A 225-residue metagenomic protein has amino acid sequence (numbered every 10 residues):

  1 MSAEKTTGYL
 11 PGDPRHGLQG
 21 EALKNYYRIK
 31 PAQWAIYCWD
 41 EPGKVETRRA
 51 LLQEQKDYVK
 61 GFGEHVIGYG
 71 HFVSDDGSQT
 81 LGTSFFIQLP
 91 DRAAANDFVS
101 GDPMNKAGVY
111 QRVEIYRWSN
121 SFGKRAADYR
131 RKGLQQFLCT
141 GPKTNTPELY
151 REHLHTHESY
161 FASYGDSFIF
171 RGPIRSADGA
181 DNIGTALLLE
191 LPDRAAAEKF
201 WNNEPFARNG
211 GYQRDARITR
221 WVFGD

Functional and structural regions predicted by a protein language model:
S2-D225: Conserved, structured core segments of small domains
